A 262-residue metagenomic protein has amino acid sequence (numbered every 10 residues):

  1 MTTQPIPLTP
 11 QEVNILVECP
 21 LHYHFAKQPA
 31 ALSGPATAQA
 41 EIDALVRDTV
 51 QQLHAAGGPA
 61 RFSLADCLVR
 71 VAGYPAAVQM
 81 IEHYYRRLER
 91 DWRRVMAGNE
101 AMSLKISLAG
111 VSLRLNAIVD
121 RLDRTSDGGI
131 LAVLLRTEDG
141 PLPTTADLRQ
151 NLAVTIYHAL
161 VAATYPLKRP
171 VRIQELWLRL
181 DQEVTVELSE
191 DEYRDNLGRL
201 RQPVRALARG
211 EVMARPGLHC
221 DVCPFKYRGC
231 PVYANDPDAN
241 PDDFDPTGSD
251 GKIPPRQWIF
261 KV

Functional and structural regions predicted by a protein language model:
M1-H54, V262: Charged, glycine-rich intrinsically disordered N-terminal tails and low-complexity linkers that flank
L8, E41, L45, A76 (+6 more regions): Generic recognition of stable, solvent-exposed alpha-helical segments in well-folded globular domains
P29, H54, A162, P166 (+1 more regions): Hydrophobic/aromatic-lined pockets within catalytic cores
A30-T37, L142-T145, E211: Short, polar/flexible loop-turn hinges at active-site or ligand-entry regions and domain interfaces
T37-M102: A non-catalytic, helix-rich entry segment at domain boundaries
A97-L200: Mg2+/Mn2+-dependent nuclease catalytic core
Q202-V262: Accessory terminal regions of nucleic-acid processing enzymes
